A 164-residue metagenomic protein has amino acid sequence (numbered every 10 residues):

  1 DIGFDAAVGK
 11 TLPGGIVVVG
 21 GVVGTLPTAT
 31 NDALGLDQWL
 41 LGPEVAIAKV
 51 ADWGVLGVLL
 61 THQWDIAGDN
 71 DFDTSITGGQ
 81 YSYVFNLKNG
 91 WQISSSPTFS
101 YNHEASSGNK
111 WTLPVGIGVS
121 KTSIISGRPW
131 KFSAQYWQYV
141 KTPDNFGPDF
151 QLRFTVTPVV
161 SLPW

Functional and structural regions predicted by a protein language model:
D1-I2, D37-L41, D73-T77, F99-Y101 (+3 more regions): Residues that define the transmembrane beta-barrel architecture of outer-membrane proteins
A6, G20-V22, V58-L60, S95-P97 (+2 more regions): Membrane-embedded beta-strand positions of outer-membrane beta-barrel proteins
V8-K10, I47-K49, Y83-F85, K121-S123 (+1 more regions): Residue-level signature of outer-membrane beta-barrel architecture
G9-P13, V23-A33, V50, Q63-D69 (+4 more regions): Sequence/structural signature of outer-membrane beta-barrel proteins
P13-V18, A51-V58, N89-I93, I125-F132 (+1 more regions): Repeated loop/turn-to-beta-strand initiation elements of outer-membrane beta-barrel proteins
V19, N31, L41, V50-G57 (+4 more regions): Intrinsic, low-complexity N-terminal interaction/targeting segments
V22-G24, A46, Y83, A134: Gram-negative and organellar
I117-K121, D149-W164: Outer-membrane beta-barrel "beta-signal"
